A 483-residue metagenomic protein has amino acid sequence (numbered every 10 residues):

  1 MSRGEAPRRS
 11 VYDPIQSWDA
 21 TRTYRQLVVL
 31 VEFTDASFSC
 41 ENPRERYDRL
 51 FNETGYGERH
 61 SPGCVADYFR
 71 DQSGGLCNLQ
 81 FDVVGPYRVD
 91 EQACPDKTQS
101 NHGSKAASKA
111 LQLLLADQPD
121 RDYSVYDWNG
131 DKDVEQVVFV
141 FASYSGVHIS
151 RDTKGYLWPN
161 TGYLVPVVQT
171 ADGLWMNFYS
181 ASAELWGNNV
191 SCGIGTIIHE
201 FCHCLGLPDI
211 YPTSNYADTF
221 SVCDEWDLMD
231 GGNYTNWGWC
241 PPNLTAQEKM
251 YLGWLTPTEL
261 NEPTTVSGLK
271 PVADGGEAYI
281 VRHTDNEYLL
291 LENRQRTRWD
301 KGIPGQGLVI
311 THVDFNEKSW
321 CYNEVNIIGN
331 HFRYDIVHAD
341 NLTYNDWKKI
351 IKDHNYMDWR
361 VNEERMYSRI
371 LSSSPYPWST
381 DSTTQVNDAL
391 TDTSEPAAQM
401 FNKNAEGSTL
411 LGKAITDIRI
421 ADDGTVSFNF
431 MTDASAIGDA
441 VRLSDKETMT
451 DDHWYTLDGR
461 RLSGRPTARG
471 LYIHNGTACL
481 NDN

Functional and structural regions predicted by a protein language model:
M1-L174, D274-A434: Zymogen propeptides/activation segments of proteases
Y68, Q136-G305, V313-N316: Extracellular hydrolytic enzyme modules, especially secreted metalloproteases of the metzincin/thermolysin-like class
C192-G193, M449-D452, A468: Short loop/turn microsegments at loop-to-beta-strand junctions
M431-D458: Residue-level detector of functionally pivotal "anchor" positions at catalytic/ligand-binding pockets or at interdomain
L462-G464: C-terminal trimerization/auto-chaperone modules of long, extracellular attachment fibers and adhesins
L471-N483: C-terminal tail/sorting-segment detector
